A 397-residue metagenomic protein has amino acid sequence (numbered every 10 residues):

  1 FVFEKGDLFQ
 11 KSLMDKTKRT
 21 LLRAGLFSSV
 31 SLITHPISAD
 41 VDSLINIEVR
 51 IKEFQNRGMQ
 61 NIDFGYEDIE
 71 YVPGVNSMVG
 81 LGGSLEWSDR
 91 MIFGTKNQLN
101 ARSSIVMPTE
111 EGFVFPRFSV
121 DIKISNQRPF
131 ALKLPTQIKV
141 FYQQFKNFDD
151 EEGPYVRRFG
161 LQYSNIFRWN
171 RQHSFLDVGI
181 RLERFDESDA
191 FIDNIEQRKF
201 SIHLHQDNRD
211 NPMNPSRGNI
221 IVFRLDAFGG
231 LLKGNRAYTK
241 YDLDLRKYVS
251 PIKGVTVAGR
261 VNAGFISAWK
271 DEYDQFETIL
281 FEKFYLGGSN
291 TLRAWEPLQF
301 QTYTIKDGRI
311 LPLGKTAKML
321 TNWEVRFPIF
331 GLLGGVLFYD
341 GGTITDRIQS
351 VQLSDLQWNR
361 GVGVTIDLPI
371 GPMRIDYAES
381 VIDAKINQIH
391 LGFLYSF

Functional and structural regions predicted by a protein language model:
F1-V2: N-terminal periplasmic "start-of-domain" segments of outer-membrane beta-barrel proteins
D7-V222, V249, N290-A294, L298-K306 (+2 more regions): Gram-negative/organellar outer-membrane beta-barrel architecture
G25-S29, F327-L333: Long hydrophobic segments that form regular secondary structure
N56, I62-S77, S88, Q197-I329 (+2 more regions): C-terminal outer-membrane beta-barrel translocator/porin domains of Gram-negative envelope proteins and their
E111-F113, D150, S188-I192, W269-K283 (+1 more regions): Outer-membrane beta-barrel and related beta-rich outer-membrane complex signature in Gram-negative bacteria
V114-P116, E152-G153, L231-A237, I348-Q352: Short glycine/threonine-rich loop-to-helix capping motif typified by GTGT followed within a few residues by an Asp-Pro
Y339-Q352, F397: C-terminal beta-signal and adjacent terminal beta-strands/loops of Gram-negative outer-membrane beta-barrel proteins
S350-G371, V381-K385, I389: C-terminal structured "cap/appendage" subdomains that terminate the fold
